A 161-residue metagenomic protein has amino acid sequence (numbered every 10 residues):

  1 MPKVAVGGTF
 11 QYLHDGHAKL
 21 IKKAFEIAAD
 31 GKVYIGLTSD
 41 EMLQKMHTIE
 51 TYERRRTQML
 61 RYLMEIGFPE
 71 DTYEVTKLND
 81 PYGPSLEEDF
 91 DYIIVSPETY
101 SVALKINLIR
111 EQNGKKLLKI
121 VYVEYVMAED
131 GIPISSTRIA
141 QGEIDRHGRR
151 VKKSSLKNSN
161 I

Functional and structural regions predicted by a protein language model:
M1-I161: Nucleotidyltransferase catalytic core that binds NTPs
